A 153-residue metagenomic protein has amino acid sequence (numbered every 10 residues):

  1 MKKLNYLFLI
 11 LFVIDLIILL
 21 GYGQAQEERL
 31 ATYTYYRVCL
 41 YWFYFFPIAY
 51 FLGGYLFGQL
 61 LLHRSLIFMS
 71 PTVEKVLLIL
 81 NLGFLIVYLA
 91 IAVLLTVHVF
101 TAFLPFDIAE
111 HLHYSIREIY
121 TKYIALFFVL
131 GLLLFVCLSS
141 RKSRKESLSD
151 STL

Functional and structural regions predicted by a protein language model:
M1-Y50: N-terminal signal-anchor transmembrane alpha-helix
K2-V13, S70-A90: Transmembrane alpha-helical segments of multi-pass membrane proteins
K3-D15, H98-K145: Alpha-helical membrane-associated segments of multi-pass integral membrane proteins
I17-Q24, L56-Q59, I86-F100, C137-R141: Structural signature of transmembrane alpha-helix termini at the membrane-water interface
L19, F45, A49, E74-L85 (+1 more regions): Single-pass alpha-helical membrane anchors
A25-Y44, L89-K122: Interfacial non-cytosolic loop connecting adjacent transmembrane helices
F45-F68: Canonical alpha-helical transmembrane segments
R144-L153: Short, highly charged, low-complexity non-transmembrane loops/tails of multi-pass membrane proteins
